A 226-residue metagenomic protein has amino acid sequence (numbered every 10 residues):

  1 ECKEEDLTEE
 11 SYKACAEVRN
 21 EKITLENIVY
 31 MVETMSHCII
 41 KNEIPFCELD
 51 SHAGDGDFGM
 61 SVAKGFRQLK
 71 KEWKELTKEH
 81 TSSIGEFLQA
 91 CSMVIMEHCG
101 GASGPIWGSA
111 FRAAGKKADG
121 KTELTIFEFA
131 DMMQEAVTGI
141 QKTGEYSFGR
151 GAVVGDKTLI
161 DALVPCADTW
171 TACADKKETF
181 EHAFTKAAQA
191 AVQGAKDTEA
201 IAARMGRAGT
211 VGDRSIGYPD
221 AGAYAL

Functional and structural regions predicted by a protein language model:
E1-L226: N-terminal loops that bind phosphate or other acidic moieties and the adjacent beta-alpha structural core
